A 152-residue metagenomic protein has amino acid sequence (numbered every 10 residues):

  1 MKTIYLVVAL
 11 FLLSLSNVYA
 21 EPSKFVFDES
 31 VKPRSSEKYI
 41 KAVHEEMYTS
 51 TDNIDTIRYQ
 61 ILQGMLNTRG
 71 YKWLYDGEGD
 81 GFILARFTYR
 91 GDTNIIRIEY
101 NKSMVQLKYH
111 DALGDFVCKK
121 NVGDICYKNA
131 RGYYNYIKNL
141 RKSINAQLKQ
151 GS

Functional and structural regions predicted by a protein language model:
M1-I4: Positively charged n-region of N-terminal signal peptides that target proteins for export
V7-S14: Bacterial N-terminal signal peptides
A20-S152: Ser/Thr-rich, low-complexity intrinsically disordered terminal regions
